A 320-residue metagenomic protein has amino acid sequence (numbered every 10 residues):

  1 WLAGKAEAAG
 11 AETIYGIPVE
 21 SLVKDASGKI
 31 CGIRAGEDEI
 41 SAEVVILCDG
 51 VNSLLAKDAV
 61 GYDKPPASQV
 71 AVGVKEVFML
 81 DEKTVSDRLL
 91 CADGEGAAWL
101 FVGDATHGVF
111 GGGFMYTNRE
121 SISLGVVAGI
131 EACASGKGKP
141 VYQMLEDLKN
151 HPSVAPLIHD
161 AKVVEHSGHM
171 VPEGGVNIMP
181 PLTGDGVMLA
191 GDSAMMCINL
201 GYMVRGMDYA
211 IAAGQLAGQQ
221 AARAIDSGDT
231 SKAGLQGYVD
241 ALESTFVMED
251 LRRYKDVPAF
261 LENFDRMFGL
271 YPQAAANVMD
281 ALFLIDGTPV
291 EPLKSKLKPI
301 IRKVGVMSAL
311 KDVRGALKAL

Functional and structural regions predicted by a protein language model:
L2-K5, D192: Catalytic core of nucleotidyl cyclases, primarily class III adenylyl/guanylyl cyclases
G4-H159: Predominantly flavin-linked oxidoreductase catalytic cores and closely associated redox partners
A67-A71, G206-Q219: Gly/Ser/Thr-rich active-site loops/lids in small-molecule metabolic enzymes that frequently grip phosphoryl groups
L89-L90, H159-A161, L251-P258: Short coil/turn segments at secondary-structure boundaries
A105-F114, R119, A132-A213, D226-K232 (+1 more regions): FAD/FMN-dependent oxidoreductases across multiple families
I178, E249-D250, P272-A274: Non-catalytic, mobile gating and regulatory segments of ester bond hydrolases
C197, Q215-F268: Active-site-proximal substrate-binding core of FAD-dependent oxidoreductases
L261-L320: C-terminal auxiliary extensions adjacent to catalytic cores
